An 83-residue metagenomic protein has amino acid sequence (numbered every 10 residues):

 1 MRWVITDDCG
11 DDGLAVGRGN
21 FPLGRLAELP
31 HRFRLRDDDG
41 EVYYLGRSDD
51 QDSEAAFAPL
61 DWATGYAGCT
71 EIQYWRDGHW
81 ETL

Functional and structural regions predicted by a protein language model:
M1-G24, G46-L60: Charged, amphipathic alpha-helical segments
W3, V42, H79-L83: Tryptophan-centered short beta-strand motifs
D7, D37, W75-D77: Acidic surface patches and DE-rich sequence motifs
G24-A27, G65-Y66: A short beta-turn/strand-edge loop motif at beta-sheet boundaries
E28-D38: A short beta-strand micro-motif
L35, I72, W80-T82: Short linear proline/tyrosine/threonine-rich motifs used for host-factor recruitment and membrane trafficking/assembly
E41-R76: Acidic, low-complexity, intrinsically disordered interaction modules
